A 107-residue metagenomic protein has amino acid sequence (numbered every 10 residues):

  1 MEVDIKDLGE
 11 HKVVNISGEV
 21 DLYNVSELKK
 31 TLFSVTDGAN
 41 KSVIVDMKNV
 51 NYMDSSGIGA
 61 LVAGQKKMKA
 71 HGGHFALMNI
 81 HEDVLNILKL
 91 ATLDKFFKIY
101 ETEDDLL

Functional and structural regions predicted by a protein language model:
M1-E2, D105-L107: Generic structural signal for short, solvent-exposed loop/turn connectors between secondary structure elements
M1-N15: Short beta-strand/loop segment at the start of cytosolic alpha/beta domains
H11, E19, V50-M53, E103: A short, glycine- and basic residue-enriched loop/turn that sits immediately adjacent to a domain's principal
L22-F96: Amphipathic alpha-helical interaction surfaces in cytosolic regulatory modules
E82, D104-D105: Acidic phosphotransfer microenvironment of two-component signaling modules
K98-T102: Short acidic-hydrophobic, aromatic-tinged amphipathic segments that line or gate anion-handling sites
